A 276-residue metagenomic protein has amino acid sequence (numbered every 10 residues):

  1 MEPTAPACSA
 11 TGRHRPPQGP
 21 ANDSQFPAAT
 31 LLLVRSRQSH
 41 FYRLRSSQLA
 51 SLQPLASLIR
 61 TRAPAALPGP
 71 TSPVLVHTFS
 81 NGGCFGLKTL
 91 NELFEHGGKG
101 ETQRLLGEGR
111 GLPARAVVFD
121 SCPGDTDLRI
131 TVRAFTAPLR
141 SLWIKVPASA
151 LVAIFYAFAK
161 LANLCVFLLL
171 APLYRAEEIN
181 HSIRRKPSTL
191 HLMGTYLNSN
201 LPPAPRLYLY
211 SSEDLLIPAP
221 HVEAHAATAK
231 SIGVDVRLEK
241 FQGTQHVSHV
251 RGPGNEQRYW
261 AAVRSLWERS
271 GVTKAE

Functional and structural regions predicted by a protein language model:
M1-R45, P218: Short, surface-exposed "cap/lid" segments of acyl-processing enzymes
S9-R13, N81, S211: Glycine-rich His-Gly loop
R35-S39, P123, T244: Short beta-to-alpha linker loops that shape the active-site pocket of alpha/beta-hydrolase fold enzymes
P54-S72: Conserved acidic catalytic loop of the alpha/beta-hydrolase fold
F85-H96: Short glycine-enriched nucleophile-adjacent loop and the immediately C-terminal alpha-helix near the catalytic center
A114-D127: Active-site nucleophile loop of the alpha/beta-hydrolase fold
V152-V263, W267-T273: Serine-hydrolase catalytic core
